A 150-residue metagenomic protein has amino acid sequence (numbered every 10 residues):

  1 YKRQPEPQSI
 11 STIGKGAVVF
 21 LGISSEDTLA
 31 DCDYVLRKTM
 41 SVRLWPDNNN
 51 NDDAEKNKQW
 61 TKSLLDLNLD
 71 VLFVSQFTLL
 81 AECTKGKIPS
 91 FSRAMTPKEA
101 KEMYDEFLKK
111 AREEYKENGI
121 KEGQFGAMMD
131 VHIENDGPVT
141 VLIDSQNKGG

Functional and structural regions predicted by a protein language model:
Y1-Q4: Conserved small/polar residues in nucleotide/adenosyl-binding loops
T12-N68, A81-R93, K98-E114, K121: Compact, glycine-rich, soluble single-domain proteins
G22, S75, L142-D144: Short beta-strand segments
V35, V74, V139: Residue-level signal for inorganic ion chemistry
M40, L108, R112, K116 (+3 more regions): Signal for well-folded cores of large energy- and translation-related assemblies
D70-L72: Core structural elements
S92-A94, D136-G150: Short, low-complexity, polybasic intrinsically disordered segments
G119-P138: Short, active-site-adjacent segments that bind or coordinate small-molecule cofactors and metal centers
